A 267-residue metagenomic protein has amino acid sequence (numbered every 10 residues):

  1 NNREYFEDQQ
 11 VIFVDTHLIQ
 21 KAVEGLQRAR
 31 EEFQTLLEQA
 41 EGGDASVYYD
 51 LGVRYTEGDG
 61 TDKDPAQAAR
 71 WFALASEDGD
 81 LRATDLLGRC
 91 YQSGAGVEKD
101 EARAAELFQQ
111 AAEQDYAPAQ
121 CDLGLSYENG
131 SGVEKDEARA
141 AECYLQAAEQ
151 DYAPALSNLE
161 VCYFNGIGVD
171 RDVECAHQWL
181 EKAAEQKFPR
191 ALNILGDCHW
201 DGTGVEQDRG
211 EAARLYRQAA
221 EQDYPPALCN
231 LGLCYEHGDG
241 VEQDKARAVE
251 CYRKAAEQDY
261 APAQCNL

Functional and structural regions predicted by a protein language model:
N1-Q39: Defense-system signaling and execution modules centered on TIR/cGAS-STING-like, death/scaffold domains and their
G25, E41-D44, E57-D59, E77-D80 (+13 more regions): Short helix-capping/linker turns of helical repeat alpha-solenoids
G25-R30, D64-P65, D100-E101, D136-E137 (+3 more regions): Helix-turn-helix repeat elements of alpha-solenoid scaffolds
L26, E31-G60, D197: Alpha-helical segment of the N-proximal tetratricopeptide repeat
D50-E57, T84-S93, D122-N129, N158-N165 (+4 more regions): Hydrophobic face of amphipathic alpha-helices that form TPR/SEL1-like repeat modules and related alpha-solenoid
